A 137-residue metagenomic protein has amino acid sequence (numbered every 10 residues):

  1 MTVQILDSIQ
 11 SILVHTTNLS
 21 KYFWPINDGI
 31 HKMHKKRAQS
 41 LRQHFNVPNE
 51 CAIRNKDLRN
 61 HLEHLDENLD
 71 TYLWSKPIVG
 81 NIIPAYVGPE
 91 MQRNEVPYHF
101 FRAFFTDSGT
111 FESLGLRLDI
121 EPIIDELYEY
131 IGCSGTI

Functional and structural regions predicted by a protein language model:
M1-F45: Short, contiguous, well-structured surface segments enriched in hydrophobic/aromatic residues
T2-L6, Q39-I137: Acidic, Ser/Thr/Gly/Pro-rich intrinsically disordered interaction regions
